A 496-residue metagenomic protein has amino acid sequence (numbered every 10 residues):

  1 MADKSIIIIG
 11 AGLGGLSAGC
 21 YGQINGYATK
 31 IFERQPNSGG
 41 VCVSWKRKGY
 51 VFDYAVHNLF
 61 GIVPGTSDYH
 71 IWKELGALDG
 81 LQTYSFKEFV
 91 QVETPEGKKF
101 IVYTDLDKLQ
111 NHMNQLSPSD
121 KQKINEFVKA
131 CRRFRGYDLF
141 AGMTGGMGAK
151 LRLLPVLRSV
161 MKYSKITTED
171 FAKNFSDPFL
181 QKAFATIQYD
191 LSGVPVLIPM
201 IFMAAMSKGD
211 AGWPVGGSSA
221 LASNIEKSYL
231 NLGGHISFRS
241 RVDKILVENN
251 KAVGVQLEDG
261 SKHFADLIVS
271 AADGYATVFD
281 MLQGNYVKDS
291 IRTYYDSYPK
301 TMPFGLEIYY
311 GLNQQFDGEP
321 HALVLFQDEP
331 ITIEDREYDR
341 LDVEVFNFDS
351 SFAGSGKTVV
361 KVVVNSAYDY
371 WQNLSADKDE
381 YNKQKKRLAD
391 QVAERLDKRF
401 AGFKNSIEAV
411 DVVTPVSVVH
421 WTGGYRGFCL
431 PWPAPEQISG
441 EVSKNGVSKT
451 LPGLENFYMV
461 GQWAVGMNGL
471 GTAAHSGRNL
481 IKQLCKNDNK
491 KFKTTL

Functional and structural regions predicted by a protein language model:
A2-R133: N-terminal glycine-rich phosphate/pyrophosphate-binding loop and immediately adjacent elements
V56, Q462-L484: A conserved FAD-binding loop/helix module that cradles the flavin
P95-L197: Rossmann-like flavin
P178-L191, G402-G466: A glycine-rich dinucleotide-binding beta-alpha-beta segment and adjacent secondary-structure elements that constitute
A204-A252: Helical element adjacent to the flavin cofactor pocket in flavoenzyme catalytic cores
W213, D243-S355: Mid-domain catalytic core of redox enzymes that form a hydrophobic substrate pocket/lid adjacent to a catalytic redox
V247, K486-L496: Active-site-proximal substrate-binding core of FAD-dependent oxidoreductases
N313-V416, H420: C-terminal segments that line or cap access tunnels to active or ligand-binding sites in enzymes and enzyme-associated
